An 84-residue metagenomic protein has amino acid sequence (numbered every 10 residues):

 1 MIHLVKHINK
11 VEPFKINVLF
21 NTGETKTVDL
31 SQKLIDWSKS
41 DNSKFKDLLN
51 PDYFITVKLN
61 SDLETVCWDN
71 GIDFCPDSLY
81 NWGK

Functional and structural regions predicted by a protein language model:
M1-K84: Motif-centric detector for short Cys/His coordination patterns
